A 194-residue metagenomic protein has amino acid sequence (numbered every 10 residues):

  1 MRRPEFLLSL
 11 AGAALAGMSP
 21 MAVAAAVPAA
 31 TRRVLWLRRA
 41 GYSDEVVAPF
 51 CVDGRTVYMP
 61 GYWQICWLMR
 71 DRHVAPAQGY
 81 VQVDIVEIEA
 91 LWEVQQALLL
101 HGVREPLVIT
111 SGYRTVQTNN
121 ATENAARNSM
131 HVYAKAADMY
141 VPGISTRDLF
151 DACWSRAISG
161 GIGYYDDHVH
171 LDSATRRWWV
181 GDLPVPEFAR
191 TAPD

Functional and structural regions predicted by a protein language model:
P4-A25: N-terminal export signals
L10, R33, R38, R127-D194: Catalytic cores and adjacent binding grooves of peptidoglycan-active enzymes
V23-V74: Near-N-terminal "mature-domain entry" segment
D53-V108: Active-site acidic/histidine clusters and adjacent loop/turn architecture that either coordinate catalytic ions
E93-H101, V116, P142, A152-S159: Structured segments of extracytoplasmic/periplasmic soluble domains in secreted or envelope-associated proteins
H101-G112, G160-Y165: Surface-exposed patches in mature extracellular/periplasmic domains of secreted proteins
Q117-M130: Charged, often glycine-rich, active-site loop that binds/positions anionic groups
